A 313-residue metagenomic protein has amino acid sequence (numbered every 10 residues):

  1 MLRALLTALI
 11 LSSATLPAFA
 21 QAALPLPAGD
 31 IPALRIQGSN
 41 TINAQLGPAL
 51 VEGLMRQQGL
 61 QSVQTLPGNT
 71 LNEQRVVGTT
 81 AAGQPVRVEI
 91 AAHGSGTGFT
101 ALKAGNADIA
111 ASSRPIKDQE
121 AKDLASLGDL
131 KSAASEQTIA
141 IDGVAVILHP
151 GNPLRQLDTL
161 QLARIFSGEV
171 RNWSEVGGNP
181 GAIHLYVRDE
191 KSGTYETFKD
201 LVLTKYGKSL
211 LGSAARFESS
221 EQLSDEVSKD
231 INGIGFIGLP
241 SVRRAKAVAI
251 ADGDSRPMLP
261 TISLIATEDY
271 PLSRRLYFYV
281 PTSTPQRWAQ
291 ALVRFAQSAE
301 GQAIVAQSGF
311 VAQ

Functional and structural regions predicted by a protein language model:
M1-L6, S13: Bacterial N-terminal signal peptides that target proteins for export
T15-P17: N-terminal signal peptide c-region/cleavage motif recognized by signal peptidases
Q21-Q313: Exported/periplasmic ABC-transporter solute-binding proteins
